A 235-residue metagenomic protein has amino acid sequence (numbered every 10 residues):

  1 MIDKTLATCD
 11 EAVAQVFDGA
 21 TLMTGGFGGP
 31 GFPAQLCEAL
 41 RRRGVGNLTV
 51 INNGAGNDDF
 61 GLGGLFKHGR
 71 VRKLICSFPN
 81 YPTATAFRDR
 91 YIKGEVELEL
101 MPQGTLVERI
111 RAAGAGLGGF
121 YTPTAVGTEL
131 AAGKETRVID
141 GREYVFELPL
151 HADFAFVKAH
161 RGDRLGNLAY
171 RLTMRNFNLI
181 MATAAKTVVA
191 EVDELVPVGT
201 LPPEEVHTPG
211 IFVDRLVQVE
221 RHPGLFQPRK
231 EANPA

Functional and structural regions predicted by a protein language model:
M1-A235: Conserved alpha/beta enzyme-core scaffold
